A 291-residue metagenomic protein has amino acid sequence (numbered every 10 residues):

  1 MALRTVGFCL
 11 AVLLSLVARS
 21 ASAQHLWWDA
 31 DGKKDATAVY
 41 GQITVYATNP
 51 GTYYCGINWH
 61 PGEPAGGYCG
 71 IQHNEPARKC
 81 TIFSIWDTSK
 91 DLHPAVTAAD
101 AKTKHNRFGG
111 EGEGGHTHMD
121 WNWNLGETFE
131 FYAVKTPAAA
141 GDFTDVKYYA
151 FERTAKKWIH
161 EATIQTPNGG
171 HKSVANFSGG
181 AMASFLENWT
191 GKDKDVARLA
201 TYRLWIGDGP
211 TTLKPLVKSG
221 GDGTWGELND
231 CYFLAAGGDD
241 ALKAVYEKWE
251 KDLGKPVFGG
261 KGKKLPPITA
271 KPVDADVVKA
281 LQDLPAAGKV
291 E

Functional and structural regions predicted by a protein language model:
M1-L3: N-terminal secretory signal peptides that target proteins for export/translocation
G7-V17: Bacterial N-terminal signal peptides
A23-H105, H118, K255, G259-K264 (+2 more regions): Secretory/extracellular carbohydrate-interaction modules and structurally similar beta-sandwich "look-alikes"
N106-E130: Short, aromatic/His-centered strand-loop micro-motif at the edge of beta-sheets
W123-H160: Carbohydrate-binding surfaces in secreted/extracellular proteins
A155-G169, L216: Local beta-strand/beta-hairpin segments that build beta-sheet-rich folds
T166-K194: Flexible glycan-contacting loops in extracellular carbohydrate-active proteins
T211-E291: Extended effector regions of multi-domain proteins
